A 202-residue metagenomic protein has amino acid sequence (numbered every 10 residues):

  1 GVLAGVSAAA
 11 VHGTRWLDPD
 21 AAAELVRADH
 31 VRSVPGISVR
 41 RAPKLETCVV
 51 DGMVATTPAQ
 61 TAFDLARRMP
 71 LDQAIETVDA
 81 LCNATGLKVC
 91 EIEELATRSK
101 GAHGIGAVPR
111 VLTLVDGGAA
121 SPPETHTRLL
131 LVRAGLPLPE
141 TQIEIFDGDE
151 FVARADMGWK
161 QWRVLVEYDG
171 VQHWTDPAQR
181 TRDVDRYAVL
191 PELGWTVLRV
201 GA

Functional and structural regions predicted by a protein language model:
G1-I105, E140: Short gly/ser-rich loop at a beta-strand->alpha-helix junction or flexible surface loop bordering the NTP-binding
L3, C82-A202: Surface segments flanking catalytic/ligand-binding clefts of nucleic-acid enzymes
